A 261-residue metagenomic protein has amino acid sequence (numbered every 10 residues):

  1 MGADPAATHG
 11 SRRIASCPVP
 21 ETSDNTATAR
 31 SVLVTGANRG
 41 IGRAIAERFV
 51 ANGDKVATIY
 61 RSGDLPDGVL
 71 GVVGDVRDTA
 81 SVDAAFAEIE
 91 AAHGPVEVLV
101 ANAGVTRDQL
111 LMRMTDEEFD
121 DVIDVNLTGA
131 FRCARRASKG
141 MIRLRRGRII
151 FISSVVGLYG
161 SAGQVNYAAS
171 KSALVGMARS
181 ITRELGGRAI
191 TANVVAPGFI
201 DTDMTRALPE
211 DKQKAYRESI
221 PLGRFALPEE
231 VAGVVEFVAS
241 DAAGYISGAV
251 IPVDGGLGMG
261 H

Functional and structural regions predicted by a protein language model:
H9-I14, P20, Y159, E236 (+1 more regions): Short C-terminal tail/terminal secondary-structure segment of NAD(P)H-dependent dehydrogenase/reductase domains
N38-R39: Conserved glycine-rich cofactor-binding loop
L110-L111, E118-I123, T205, Y216: Substrate-binding pocket helix/loop in short-chain dehydrogenase/reductase
A134, S170, A178: Active-site helix of classical SDR
K139, R183-G187, G244: Alpha-helical segment proximal to the catalytic Tyr-Lys
R146, I190, R224-V253, G258: C-terminal substrate-recognition "lid" of short-chain dehydrogenase/reductases
S154: Residue(s) in the substrate-gating loop at a strand-loop-helix junction that position the organic substrate next
